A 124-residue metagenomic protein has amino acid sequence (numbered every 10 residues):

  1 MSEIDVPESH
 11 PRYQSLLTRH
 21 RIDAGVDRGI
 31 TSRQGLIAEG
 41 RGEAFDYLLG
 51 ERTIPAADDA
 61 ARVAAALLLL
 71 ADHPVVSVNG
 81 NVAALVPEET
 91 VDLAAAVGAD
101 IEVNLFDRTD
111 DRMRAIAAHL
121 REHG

Functional and structural regions predicted by a protein language model:
M1-E102, D110-R112, A118: Electropositive, gly/pro-rich neighborhoods at or near active sites that engage anionic ligands
A118-G124: Acidic, Ser/Thr-rich peripheral helices and adjacent loops at domain boundaries
